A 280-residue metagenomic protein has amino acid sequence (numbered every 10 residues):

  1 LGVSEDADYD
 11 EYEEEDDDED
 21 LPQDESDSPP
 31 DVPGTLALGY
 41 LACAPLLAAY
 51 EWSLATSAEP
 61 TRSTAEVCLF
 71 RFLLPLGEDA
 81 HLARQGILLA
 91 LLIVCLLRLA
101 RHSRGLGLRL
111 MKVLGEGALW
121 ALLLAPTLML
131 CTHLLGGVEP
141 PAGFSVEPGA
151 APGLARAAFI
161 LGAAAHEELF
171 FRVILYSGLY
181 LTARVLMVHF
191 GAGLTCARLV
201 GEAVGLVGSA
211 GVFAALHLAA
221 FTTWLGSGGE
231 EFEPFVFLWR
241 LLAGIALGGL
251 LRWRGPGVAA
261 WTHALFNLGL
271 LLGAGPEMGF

Functional and structural regions predicted by a protein language model:
D8-P33, L108, M187-L199: Membrane-interfacial, low-structure loops and terminal tails that flank and connect transmembrane helices in multi-pass
D27-C43, G105-L119, G257-A260: Alpha-helical transmembrane segments and their helix-start/interface "positive-inside/aromatic belt" motifs in integral
L36-Y50, L119-A121, L206-V212: Alpha-helical transmembrane segments
A42-S63, L128-H133: Alpha-helical transmembrane segments of multi-pass membrane proteins
L69, L73, R101-H166, Y180-C196: Juxtamembrane helix-loop-helix connectors linking adjacent transmembrane helices in multi-pass membrane enzymes
F70-A90: Interfacial helix-start motif at the membrane-water boundary
L88-R101: Central hydrophobic cores of alpha-helical transmembrane segments in multi-pass inner-membrane proteins across all
L154-F280: Transmembrane helix-loop-helix hairpins at the membrane interface of multi-pass integral membrane proteins
